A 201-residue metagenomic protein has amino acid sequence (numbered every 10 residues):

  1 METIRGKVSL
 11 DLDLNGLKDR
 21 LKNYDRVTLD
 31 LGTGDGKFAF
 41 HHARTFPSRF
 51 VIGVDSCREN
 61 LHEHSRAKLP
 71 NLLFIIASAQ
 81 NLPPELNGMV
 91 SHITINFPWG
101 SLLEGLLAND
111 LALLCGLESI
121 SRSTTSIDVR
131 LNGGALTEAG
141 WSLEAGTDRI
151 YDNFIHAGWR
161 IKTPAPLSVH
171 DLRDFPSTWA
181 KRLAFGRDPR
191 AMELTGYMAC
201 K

Functional and structural regions predicted by a protein language model:
M1-V27, K37-T45: S-adenosyl-L-methionine
G32-G36: Class I SAM-dependent methyltransferase "Motif I" SAM/SAH-binding loop
C57: Conserved SAM/SAH-binding beta-strand->alpha-helix loop
P70-A79: Conserved SAM-binding strand-loop segment of SAM-dependent methyltransferases
Q80, P84-H92: A short acidic, Gly/Pro-enriched loop at the edge of an enzyme's catalytic core that lines a small-molecule cofactor
A108-T124: A short glycine-rich, Lys/Arg-flanked "PGG" loop and its adjoining helix->strand segment in the class I
T124-N132: Conserved beta-strand signature within the Rossmann-like core of class I S-adenosyl-L-methionine
E138-K201: Class I S-adenosyl-L-methionine
